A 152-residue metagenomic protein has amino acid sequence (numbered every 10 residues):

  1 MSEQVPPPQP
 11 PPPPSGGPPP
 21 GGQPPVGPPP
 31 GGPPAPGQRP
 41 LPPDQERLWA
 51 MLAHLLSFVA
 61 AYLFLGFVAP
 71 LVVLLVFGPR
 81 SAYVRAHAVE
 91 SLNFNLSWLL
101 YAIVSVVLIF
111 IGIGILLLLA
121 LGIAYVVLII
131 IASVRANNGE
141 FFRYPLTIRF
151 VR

Functional and structural regions predicted by a protein language model:
M1-D44: Intrinsically disordered, low-complexity Pro/Gly-rich regions
E3-Q4, V68, P79: Cytosolic-side membrane-entry/anchor segment at the start of a transmembrane helix
L41-D44, A86-V89, I109-G112, L116: Juxtamembrane loop-transmembrane helix junctions in multi-pass integral membrane proteins, especially the extracellular
M51-P70, N93-I129: Hydrophobic alpha-helical transmembrane segments in multi-pass membrane proteins
F77-Y101, V134-R143: Amphipathic, cytosolic membrane-interfacial segments at TM-TM junctions
R143-R152: Membrane-proximal soluble regions of multi-pass membrane proteins
